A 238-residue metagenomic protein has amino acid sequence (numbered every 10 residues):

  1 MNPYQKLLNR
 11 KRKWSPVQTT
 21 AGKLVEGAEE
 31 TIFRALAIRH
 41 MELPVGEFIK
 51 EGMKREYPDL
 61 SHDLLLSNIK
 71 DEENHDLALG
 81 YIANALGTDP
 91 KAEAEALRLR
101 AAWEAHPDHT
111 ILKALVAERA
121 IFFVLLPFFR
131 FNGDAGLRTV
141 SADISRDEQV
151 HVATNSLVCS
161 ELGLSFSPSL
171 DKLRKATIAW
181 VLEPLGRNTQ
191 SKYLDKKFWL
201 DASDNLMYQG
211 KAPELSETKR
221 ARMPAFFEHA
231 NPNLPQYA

Functional and structural regions predicted by a protein language model:
M1-A238: Non-heme di-metal
